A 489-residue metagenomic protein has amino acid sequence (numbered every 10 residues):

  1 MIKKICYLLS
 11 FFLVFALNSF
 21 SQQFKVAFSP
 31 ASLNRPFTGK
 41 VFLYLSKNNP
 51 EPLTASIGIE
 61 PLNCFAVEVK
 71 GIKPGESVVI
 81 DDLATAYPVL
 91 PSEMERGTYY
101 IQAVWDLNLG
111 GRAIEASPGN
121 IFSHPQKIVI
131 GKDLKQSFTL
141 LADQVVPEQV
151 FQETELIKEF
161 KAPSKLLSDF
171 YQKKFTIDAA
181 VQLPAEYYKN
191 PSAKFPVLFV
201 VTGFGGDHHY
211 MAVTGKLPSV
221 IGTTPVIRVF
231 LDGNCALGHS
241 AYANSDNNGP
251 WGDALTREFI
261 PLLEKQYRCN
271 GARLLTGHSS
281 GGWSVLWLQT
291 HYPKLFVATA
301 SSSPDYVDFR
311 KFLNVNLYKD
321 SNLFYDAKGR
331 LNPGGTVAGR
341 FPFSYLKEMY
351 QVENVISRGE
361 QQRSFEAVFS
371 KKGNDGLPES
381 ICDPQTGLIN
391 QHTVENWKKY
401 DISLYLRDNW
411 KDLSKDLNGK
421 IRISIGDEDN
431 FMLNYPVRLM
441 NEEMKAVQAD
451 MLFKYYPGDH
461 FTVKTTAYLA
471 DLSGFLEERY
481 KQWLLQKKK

Functional and structural regions predicted by a protein language model:
M1-F24: Bacterial Sec-dependent N-terminal signal peptides
Q22-F28, N34-V41, D178-A180, F199: Contiguous beta-strand segments within globular domains
A31, K47-K489: Non-catalytic cap/lid and distal C-terminal segments of serine-dependent acyl enzymes
K40-N48: Residue-level hotspots within well-ordered secondary structure
